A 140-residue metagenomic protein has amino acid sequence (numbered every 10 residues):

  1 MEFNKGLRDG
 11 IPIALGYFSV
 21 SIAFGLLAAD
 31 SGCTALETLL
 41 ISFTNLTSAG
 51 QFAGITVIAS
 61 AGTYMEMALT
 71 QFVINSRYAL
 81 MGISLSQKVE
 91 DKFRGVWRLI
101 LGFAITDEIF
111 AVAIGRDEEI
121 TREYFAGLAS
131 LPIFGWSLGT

Functional and structural regions predicted by a protein language model:
M1-K5: Short, Lys/Arg-rich, polar N-terminal cytosolic tail immediately upstream of the first transmembrane signal-anchor
G6, G10-A14, I133: Loop-to-transmembrane-helix entry motif
I11-F24, L46-T47: The first (N-terminal) embedded transmembrane alpha-helix
A14, G32, L46, I105-T106: Alpha-helical architecture
I22-G25, T38, V96-R98: Short hydrophobic "helix-edge" motifs at membrane interfaces and signal-peptide entry regions
I22-L26, I55, I83: Transmembrane alpha-helix boundary and packing residues in multipass membrane permease domains and related
L27-S31, L36-R77, V89: Membrane-interfacial helix-loop connectors
A68-T140: Helix-loop-helix junctions within the multi-pass membrane cores of secondary transporters/permeases
